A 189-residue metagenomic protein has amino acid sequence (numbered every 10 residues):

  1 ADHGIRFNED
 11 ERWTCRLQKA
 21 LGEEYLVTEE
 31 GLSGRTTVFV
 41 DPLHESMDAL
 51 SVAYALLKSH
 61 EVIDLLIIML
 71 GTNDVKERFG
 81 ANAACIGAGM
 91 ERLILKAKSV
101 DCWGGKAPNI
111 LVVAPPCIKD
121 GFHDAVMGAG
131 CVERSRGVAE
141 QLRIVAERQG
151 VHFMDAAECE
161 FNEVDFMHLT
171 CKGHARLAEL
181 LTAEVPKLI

Functional and structural regions predicted by a protein language model:
A1-N8, G34-V38, P116-K119: Short glycine-rich His-centered loop
D2, E29-L32, M69, C171: Short glycine/serine/threonine-biased micro-segments
D2-N8, V40-P42, R78-N82, D165-H168: Short, solvent-exposed loop/turn segments at secondary-structure boundaries
G4-E23: Short catalytic helix/loop segments, enriched in acidic residues and glycine and frequently bearing histidine
I5, L32-R35, T72, H174: Gly/Ser/Thr-rich helix-start
C15, E23, M47-I189: Alpha-helical cap/lid subdomain in secreted, periplasmic, or secretory-pathway luminal O-acyl-processing enzymes
L21-V38: A short beta-strand-loop structural module common to alpha/beta enzyme folds
T37-D48: Structural motif
